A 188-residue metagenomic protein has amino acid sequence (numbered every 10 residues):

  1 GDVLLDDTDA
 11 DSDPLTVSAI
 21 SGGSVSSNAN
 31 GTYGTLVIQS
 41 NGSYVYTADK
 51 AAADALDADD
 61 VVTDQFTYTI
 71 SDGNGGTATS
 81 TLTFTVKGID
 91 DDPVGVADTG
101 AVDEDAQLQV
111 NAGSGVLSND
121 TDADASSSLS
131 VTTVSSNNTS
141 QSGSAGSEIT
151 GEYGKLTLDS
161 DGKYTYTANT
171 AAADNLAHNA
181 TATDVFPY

Functional and structural regions predicted by a protein language model:
G1-N30, A78, D92-I149: Extracellular ectodomain surface segments
S26-G88, Q141-Y188: Acidic, turn/loop-rich segments in luminal/extracellular domains of secretory-pathway and cell-surface proteins
